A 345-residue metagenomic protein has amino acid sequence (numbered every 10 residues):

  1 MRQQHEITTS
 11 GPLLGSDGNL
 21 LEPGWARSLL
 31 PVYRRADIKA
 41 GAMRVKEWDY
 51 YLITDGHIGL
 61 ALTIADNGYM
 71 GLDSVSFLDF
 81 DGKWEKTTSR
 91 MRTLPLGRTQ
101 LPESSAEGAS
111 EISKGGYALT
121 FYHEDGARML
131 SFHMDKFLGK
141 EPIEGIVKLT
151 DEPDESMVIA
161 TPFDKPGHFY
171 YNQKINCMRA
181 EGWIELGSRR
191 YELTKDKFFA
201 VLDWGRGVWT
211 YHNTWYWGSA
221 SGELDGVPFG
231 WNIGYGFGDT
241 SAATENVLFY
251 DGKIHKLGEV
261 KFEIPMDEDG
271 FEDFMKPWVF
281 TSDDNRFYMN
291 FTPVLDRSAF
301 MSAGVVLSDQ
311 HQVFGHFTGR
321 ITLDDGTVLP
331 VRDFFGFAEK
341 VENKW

Functional and structural regions predicted by a protein language model:
M1-W345: Structured soluble/peripheral alpha/beta segments that form catalytic or ligand/cofactor-binding pockets
